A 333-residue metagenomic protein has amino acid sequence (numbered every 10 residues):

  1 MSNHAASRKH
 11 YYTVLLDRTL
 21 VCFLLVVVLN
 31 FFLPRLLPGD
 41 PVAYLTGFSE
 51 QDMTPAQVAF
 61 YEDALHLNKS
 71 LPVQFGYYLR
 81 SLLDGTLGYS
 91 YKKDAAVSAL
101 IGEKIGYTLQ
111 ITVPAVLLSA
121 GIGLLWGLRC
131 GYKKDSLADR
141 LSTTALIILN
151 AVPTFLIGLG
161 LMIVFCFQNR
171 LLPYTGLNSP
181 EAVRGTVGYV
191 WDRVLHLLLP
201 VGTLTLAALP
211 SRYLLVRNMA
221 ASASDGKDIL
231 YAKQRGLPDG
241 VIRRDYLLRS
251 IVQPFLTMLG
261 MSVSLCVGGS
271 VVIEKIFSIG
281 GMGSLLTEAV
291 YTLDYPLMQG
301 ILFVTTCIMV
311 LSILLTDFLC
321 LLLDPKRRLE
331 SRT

Functional and structural regions predicted by a protein language model:
M1-A5, L67-L124: An internal, D/E-rich "acidic patch" concept
M1-L20, Q234-R235: N-terminal Sec/SRP start-transfer signal
K9, I101, I105-A138, V187-T333: Alpha-helical transmembrane segments of integral membrane proteins, especially multi-pass inner/plasma-membrane
H10-L15, L125-L161: Cytoplasmic-entry segments and transmembrane alpha-helices of multi-pass inner-membrane transporters
F23-V73, N169-Y189: Hydrophobic alpha-helical transmembrane segments of membrane transport/permease proteins and related membrane-embedded
M53-D84, F277-A289: Short hydrophobic, aromatic-rich alpha-helical segments embedded in or entering the lipid bilayer of multi-pass
E62-L71, G88-K93, V97, S179-L197 (+1 more regions): Membrane-interfacial helix-loop-helix junctions in multi-pass membrane proteins
T144-V152, L156-A208: Membrane-water interface segments at transmembrane-helix boundaries in multipass membrane proteins
